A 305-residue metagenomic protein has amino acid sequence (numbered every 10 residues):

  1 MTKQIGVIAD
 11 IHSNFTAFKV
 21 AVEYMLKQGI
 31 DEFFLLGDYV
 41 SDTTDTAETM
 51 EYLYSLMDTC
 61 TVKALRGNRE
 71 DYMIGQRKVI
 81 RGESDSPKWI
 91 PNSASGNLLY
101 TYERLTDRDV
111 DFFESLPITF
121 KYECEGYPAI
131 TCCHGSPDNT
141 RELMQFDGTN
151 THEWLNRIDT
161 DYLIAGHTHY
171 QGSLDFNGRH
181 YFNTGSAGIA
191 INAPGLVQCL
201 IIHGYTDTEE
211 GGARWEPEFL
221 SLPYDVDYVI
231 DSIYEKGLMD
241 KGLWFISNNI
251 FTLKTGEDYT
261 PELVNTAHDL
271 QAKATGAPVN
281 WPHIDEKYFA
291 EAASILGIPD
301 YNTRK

Functional and structural regions predicted by a protein language model:
M1-G6, Y122-T131, F176-H180, E210-E216: Beta-strand-turn-beta hairpins that frame and shape the catalytic cleft of phosphate-ester-processing enzymes
T2-T101: Core catalytic region of metal-dependent phosphoesterases/phosphodiesterases, especially metallo-beta-lactamase-like
H12-A17, S41-T44, R69-I74, D138 (+2 more regions): Active-site environment of divalent metal-dependent phosphoester hydrolases
S84-N92, G126-I158: Active-site-proximal segments of metal-dependent phosphoesterases and phosphodiesterases across multiple
S93-A129: Metallo-beta-lactamase
T119-Y122, Q171-D175, Q198-I201: Short beta-strand scaffold segments in enzyme catalytic cores
T151-Y162, T168-A187: Anionic-ligand binding region
F176-T184, G188-K305: Acidic, His/Gly-rich catalytic cores of divalent-metal-dependent hydrolytic chemistry
